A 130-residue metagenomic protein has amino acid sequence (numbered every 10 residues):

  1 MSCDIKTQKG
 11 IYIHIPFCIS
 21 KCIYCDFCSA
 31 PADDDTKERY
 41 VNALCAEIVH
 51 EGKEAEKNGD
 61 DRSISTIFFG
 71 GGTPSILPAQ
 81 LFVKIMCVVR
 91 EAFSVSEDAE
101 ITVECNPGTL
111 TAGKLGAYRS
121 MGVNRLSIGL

Functional and structural regions predicted by a protein language model:
M1-Y12, K57-D61: N-terminal [4Fe-4S]-dependent radical SAM core
I5-V41, M121: Canonical Radical SAM [4Fe-4S] cluster-binding loop centered on the CxxxCxxC motif and its immediate flanking residues
C18, C25, L44, F69 (+2 more regions): Conserved, mostly hydrophobic/aromatic
D35-A43, N106-G113: Glycine-rich anion/phosphate-binding loops
Y40, E47-E51, I85, K114: Alpha-helical packing segments of well-folded alpha/beta enzyme cores
A46-F68: Short Fe-S-cluster ligation motifs
D61-S65, P78-L130: Radical SAM/AdoMet-radical enzyme domain recognition
F68-P74: Glycine-rich beta-strand-to-loop/alpha-helix junction loops that act as flexible
